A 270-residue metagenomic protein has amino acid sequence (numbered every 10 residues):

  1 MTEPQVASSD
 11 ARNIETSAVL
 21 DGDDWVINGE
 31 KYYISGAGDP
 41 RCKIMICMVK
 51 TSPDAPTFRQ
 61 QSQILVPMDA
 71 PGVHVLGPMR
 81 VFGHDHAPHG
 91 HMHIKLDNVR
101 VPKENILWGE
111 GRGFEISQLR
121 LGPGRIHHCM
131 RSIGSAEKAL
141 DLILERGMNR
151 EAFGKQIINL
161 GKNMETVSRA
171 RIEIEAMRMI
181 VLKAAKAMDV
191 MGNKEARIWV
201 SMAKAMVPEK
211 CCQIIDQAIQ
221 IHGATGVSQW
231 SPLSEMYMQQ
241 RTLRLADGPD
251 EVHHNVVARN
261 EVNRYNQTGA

Functional and structural regions predicted by a protein language model:
M1-L20: A gly/ser-rich beta-alpha-beta helix-loop segment of oxidoreductase catalytic cores
M1-V6, V26, E30-Y32, G36-G38 (+5 more regions): Active-site beta-strand/loop segments that form the cofactor-binding cradle of oxidoreductase flavoproteins
Q5-S9, S35-P40, P53-A55, F82-G90: Short Gly/Pro-enriched turn/cap motifs at secondary-structure boundaries
A11, L20-W25, H93-N98, G109-R112 (+1 more regions): Alpha-helical interface subdomain recognition
R12-I14, E30, K43, P71 (+2 more regions): Short beta-strand or tight-loop elements that sit immediately N-terminal to catalytic metal-binding acidic residues
N13, D69-R100: Flexible, small-/acidic-enriched active-site or ligand-binding loops
D23, N28-L76: A short core secondary-structure module
V75, N105-E110: Cytochrome P450 core scaffold surrounding the K-helix E-X-X-R motif and the conserved "meander" helix-loop region
